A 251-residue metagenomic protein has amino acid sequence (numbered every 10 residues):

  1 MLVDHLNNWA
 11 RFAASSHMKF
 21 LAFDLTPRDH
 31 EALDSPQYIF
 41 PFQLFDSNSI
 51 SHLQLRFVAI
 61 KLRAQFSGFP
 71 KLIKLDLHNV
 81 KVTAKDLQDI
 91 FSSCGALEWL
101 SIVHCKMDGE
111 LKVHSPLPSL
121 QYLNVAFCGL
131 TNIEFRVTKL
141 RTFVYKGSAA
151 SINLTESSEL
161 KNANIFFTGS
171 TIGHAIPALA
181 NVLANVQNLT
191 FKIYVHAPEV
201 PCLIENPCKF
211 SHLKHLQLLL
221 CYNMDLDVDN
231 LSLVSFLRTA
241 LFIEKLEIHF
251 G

Functional and structural regions predicted by a protein language model:
M1, F23-H30, L55-I60, L77-V82 (+7 more regions): Concave beta-strand-loop units of leucine-rich repeat
M1-K106, H114: Leucine-rich repeat
H5-N8, I39-F40, A64, D86-L87 (+5 more regions): The leucine-rich repeat
S16, F45-N48, S67-I73, K85 (+9 more regions): Inter-repeat linker/turn residues at the boundaries of leucine-rich repeats
M18-L21, I50-L53, L72-L77, L97-L100 (+8 more regions): Conserved hydrophobic position(s) of the canonical leucine-rich repeat
Q88, T138, K146-S148, P177 (+2 more regions): Short coil/turn segments at secondary-structure boundaries
A149-D227, R238-F242: Extended repeat-based solenoid scaffolds, especially LRR ectodomains and other repeat-derived architectures
